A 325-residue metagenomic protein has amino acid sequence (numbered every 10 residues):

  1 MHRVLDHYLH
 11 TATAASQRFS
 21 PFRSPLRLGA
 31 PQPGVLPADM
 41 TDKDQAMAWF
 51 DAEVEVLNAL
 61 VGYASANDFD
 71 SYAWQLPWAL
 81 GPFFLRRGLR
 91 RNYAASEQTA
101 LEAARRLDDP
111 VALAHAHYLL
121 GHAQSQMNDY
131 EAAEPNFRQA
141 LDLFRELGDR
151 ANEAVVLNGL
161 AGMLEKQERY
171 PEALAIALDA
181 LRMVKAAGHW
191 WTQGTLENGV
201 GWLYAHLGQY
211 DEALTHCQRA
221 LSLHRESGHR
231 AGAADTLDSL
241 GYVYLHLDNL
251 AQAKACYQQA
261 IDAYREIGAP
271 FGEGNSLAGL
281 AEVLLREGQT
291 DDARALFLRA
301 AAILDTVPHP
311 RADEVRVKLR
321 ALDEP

Functional and structural regions predicted by a protein language model:
M1-H7, D42-A104: Short, well-ordered secondary-structure microsegments that present a prominent hydrophobic/aromatic side chain
V4-D39, V61: Short acidic-capped amphipathic helix/loop micro-motif used as an active-site/signal-coupling element
W49, D68-F69, R86-L89, D108-D109 (+7 more regions): Short coil/turn linker motifs that delimit alpha-helical repeat modules in TPR/alpha-solenoid proteins
W49-A52, Y72, L89-N92, A112 (+5 more regions): Structural signature of alpha-solenoid helical repeat junctions
E55, A59-G62, Q75, A95 (+11 more regions): Primarily a tetratricopeptide repeat
L113-Y130, N136, L143, R150-Y170 (+11 more regions): TPR/Sel1-like alpha-solenoid repeat signature
E266-N275, G279-P325: C-terminal non-catalytic interaction modules
